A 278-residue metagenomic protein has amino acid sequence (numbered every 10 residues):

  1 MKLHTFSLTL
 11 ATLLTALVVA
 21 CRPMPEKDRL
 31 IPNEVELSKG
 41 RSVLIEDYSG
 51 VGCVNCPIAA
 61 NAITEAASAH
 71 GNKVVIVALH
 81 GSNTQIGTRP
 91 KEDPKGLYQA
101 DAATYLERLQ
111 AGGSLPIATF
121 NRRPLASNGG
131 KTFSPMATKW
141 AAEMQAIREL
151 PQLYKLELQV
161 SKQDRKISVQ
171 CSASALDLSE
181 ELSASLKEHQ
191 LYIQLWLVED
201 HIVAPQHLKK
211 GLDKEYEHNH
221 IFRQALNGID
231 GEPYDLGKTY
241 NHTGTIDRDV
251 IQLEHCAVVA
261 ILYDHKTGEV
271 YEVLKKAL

Functional and structural regions predicted by a protein language model:
K2-L3, L14-L44: Bacterial Sec-dependent N-terminal signal peptides
T9-T12: Gram-negative bacterial Sec-dependent N-terminal signal peptides
A20, G52-N55, Q170: The N-terminal extracellular segments of secreted preproproteins, especially immediately downstream of signal
R22-E26, A59-A60, P205: Short N-terminal helix-initiation segments at or just after the protein's N-terminus
E34-N83: Local sequence-structure signature of Cys/Sec-based thiol-disulfide redox active-site neighborhoods
A78-L278: Short, conserved sequence motifs used for protein processing/export or organelle targeting and for catalysis
